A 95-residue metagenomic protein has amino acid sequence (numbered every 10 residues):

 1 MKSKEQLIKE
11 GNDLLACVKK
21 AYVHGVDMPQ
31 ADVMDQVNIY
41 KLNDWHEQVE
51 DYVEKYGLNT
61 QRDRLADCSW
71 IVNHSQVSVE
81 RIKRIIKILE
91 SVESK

Functional and structural regions predicted by a protein language model:
M1-S94: Charged interaction/catalytic cores of defense and host-pathogen modules
